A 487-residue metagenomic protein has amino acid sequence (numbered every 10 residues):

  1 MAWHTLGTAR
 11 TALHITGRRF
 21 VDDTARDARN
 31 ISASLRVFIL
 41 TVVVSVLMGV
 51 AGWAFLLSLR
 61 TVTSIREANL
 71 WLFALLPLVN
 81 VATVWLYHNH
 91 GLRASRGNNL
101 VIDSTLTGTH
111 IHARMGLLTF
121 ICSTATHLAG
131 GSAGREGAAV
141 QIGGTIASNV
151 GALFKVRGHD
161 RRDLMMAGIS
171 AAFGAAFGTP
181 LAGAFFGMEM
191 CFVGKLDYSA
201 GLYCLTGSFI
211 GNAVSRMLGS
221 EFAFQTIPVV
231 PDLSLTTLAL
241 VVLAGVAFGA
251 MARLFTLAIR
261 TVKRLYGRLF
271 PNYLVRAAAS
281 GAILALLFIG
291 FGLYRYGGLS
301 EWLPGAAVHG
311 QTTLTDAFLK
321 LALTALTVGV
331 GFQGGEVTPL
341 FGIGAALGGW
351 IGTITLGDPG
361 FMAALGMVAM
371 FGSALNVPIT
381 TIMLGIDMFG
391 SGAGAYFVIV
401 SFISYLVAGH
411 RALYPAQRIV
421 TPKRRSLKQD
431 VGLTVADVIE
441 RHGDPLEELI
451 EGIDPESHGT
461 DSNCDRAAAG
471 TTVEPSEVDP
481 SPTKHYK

Functional and structural regions predicted by a protein language model:
M1-K487: Alpha-helical transmembrane segments and immediately membrane-proximal extracytoplasmic
